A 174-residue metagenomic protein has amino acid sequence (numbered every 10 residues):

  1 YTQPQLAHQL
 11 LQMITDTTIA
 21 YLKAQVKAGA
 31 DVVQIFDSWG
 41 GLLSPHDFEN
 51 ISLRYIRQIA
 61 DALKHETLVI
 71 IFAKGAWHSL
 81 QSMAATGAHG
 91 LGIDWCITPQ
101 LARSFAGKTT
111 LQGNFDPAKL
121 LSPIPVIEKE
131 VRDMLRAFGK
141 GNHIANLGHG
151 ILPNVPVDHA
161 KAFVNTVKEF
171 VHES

Functional and structural regions predicted by a protein language model:
Y1-S174: Active-site loop segments of alpha/beta catalytic cores
